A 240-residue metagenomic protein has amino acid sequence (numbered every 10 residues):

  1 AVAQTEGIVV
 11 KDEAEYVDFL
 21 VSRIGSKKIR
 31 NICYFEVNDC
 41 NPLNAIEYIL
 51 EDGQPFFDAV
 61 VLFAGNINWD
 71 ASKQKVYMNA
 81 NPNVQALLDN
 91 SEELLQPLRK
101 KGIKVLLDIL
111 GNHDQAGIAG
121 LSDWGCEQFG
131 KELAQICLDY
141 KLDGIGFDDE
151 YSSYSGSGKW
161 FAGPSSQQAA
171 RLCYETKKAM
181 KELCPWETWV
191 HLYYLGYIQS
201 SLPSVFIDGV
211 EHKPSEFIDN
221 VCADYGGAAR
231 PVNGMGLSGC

Functional and structural regions predicted by a protein language model:
A1-G7: Boundary at the C-terminal end of the N-terminal hydrophobic targeting segment
V9-C240: Chitinase-like catalytic core of GlcNAc-active glycosidases
